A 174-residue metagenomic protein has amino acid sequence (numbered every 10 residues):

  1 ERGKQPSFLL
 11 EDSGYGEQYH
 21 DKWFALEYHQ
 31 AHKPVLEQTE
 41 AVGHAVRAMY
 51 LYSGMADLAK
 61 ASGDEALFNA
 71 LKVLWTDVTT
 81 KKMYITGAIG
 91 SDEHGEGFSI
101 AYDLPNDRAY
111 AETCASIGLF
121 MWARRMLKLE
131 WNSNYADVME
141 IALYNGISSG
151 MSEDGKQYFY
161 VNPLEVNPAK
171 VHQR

Functional and structural regions predicted by a protein language model:
E1-R174: Glycan-recognition and catalytic cores of secretory/periplasmic carbohydrate-active enzymes
